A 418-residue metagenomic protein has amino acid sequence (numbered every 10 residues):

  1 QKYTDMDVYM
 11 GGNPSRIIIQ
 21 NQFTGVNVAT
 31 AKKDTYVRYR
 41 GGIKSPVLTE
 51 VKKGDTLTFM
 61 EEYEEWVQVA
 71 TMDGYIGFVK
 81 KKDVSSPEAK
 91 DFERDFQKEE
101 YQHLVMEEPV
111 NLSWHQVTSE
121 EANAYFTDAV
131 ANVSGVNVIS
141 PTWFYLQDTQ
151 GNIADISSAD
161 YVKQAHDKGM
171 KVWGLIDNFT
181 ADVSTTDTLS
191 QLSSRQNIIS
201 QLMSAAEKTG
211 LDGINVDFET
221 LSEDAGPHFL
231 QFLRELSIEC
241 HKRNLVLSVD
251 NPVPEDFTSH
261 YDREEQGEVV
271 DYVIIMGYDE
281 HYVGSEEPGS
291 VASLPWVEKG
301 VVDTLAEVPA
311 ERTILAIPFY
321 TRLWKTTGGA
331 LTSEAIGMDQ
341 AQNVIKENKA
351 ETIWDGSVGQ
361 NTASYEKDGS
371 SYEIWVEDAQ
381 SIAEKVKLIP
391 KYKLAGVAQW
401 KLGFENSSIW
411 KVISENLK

Functional and structural regions predicted by a protein language model:
K2-D34, Y39-G41, E50, A70-P109: Boundary regions of SH3-family modules and the immediately adjacent low-complexity/disordered segments in eukaryotic
Y39-E61: SH3/SH3-like (including bacterial SH3b) beta-barrel domains that bind proline-rich motifs or cell-wall ligands
D91-Q196, Q201: Glycan-recognition patch characteristic of GH18 chitinases/ENGases and related GlcNAc/peptidoglycan-binding proteins
F92-K98, I317-K387, L417-K418: Glycan-binding loop/region signatures in secreted carbohydrate-active enzymes
T118-V133, Q191-E207, E255-R263, E377-P390: Short, acidic/polar
I139, V216, V273, L315 (+2 more regions): Conserved, mostly hydrophobic/aromatic
T149-I153, S200, E223-E347: Substrate-binding surface in catalytic domains of secreted glycosidases
K385-K418: Acidic/aromatic/glycine-rich contiguous surface patches that form carbohydrate-binding/processing clefts and analogous
